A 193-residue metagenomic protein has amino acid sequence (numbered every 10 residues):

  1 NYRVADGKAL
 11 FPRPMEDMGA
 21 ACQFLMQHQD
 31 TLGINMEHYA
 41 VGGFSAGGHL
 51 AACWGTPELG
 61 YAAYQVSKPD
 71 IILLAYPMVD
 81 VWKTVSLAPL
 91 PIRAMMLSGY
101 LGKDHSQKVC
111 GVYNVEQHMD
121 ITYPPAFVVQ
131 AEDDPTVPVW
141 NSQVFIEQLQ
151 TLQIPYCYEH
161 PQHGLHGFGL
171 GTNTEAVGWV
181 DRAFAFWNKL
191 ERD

Functional and structural regions predicted by a protein language model:
Y2-D193: Alpha/beta-hydrolase superfamily serine-hydrolase fold, recognizing
